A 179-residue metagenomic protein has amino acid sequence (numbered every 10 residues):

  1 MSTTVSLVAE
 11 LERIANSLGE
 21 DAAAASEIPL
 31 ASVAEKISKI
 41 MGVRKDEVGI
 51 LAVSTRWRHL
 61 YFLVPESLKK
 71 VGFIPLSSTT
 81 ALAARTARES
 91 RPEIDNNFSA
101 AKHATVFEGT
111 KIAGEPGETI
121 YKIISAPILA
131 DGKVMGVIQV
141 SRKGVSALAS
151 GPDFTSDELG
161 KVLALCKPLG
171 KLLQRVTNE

Functional and structural regions predicted by a protein language model:
M1-I28, R175-E179: Signal-transmission linkers at sensory-effector interfaces
S6-L7, V134-I138: Short coil-to-beta-strand
G19-L63: Helix-loop-beta substructure at the N-terminus of cytosolic sensory domains that couple signal/ligand detection
Y61-L63, L68-E108, E115-P116: Regulatory sensory and allosteric helical modules in signal-transduction proteins and certain transcription factors
Y121-A130: A short, aliphatic-rich beta-strand micro-motif
G136-E179: Juxtadomain coupling helices with adjacent low-complexity linkers
